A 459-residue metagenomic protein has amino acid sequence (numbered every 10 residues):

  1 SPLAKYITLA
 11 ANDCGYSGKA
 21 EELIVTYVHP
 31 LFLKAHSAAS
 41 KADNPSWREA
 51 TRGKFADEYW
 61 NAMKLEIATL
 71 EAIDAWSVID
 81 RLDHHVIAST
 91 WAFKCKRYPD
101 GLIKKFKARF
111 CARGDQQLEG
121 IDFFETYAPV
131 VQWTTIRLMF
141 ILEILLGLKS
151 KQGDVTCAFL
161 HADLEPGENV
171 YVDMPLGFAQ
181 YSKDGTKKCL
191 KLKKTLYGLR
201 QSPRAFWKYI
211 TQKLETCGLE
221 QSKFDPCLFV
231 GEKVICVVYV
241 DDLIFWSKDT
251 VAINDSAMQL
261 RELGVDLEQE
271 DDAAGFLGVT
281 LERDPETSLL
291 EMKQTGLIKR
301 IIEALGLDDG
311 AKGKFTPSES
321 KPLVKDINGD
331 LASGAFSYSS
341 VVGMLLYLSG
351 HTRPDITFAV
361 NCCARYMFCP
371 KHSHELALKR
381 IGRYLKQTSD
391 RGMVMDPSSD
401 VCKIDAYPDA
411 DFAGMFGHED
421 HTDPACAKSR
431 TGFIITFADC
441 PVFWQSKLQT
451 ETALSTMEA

Functional and structural regions predicted by a protein language model:
S1-L196, R200-Q212, T216-K223, A304-G306 (+1 more regions): Chromodomain-type histone methyl-lysine reader module
W47, M63, L70, W91 (+20 more regions): Mobile genetic element proteins and their domesticated derivatives, centered on retroelements and DNA transposons
K96, F159-M174, Y197-Q201, G231-D266 (+2 more regions): Catalytic palm subdomain of template-directed nucleic-acid polymerases, centered on the conserved carboxylate motif
Y127, I136, V234, T287-L289 (+1 more regions): Divalent metal-binding acidic/histidine catalytic loops
K151-G153, S222-C227, D390-S399: A short glycine-rich, hydrophobically flanked beta-strand micro-motif that places a catalytic Asp/Glu for divalent metal
Q152-F159, C189-L199, K223-S247, D272-E282 (+4 more regions): Catalytic palm active-site di-aspartate
F206-W246, T250-Q259, L263-Q269, L348-A359 (+1 more regions): Active-site palm subdomain of RNA-directed nucleic acid polymerases
C217-F224, I244-L305, G382, K386-R391: Polymerase palm active-site segment centered on the conserved acidic dipeptide of motif C
